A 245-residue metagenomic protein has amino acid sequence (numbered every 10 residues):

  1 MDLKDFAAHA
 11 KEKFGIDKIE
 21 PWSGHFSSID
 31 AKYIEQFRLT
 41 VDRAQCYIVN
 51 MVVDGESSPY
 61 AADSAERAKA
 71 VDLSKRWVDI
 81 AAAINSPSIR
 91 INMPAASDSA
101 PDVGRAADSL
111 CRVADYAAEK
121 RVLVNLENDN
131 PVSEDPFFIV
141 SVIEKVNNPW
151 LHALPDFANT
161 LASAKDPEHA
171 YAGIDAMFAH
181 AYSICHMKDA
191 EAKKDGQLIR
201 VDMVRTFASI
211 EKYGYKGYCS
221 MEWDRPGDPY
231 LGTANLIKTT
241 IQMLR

Functional and structural regions predicted by a protein language model:
M1-A83, A118, N148, H152 (+6 more regions): N-terminal pre-domain/capping segments
L3, S27, D63, R67 (+7 more regions): Flexible, glycine- and charge-enriched loops at secondary-structure boundaries
K18-I19, A107, C111-S209: Acidic/histidine-rich catalytic cores of soluble enzymes
S23-H25, D54-S57, R90-S97, N130-V132 (+3 more regions): Active-site-proximal loop/turn and secondary-structure-junction residues that shape catalytic pockets, frequently
D30, E35, D98-R105, D135: Active-site-adjacent beta->alpha loops and helix N-cap segments on the catalytic face of soluble alpha/beta enzymes
C46, V122, Y213-G217: A short helix->loop->beta-strand "cap" motif at the edges of active sites that frequently abuts
I80-P101, K120-V132, S220-M221: Active-site groove signature of glycoside hydrolases
I184-G196, K216-Y230: Active-site clefts of carbohydrate-active enzymes
